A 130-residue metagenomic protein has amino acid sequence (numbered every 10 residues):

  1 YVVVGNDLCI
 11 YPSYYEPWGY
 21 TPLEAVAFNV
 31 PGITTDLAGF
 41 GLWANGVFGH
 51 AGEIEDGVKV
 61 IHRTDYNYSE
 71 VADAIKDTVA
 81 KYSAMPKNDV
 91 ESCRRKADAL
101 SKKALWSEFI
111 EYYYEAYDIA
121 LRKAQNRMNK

Functional and structural regions predicted by a protein language model:
Y1-G5: Short alpha-helical donor nucleotide-sugar binding micro-motif in glycosyltransferases
L8, P12-R95, A99-S101: Catalytic binding pocket for nucleotide-activated donors in carbohydrate/polymer assembly enzymes
W106-K130: C-terminal alpha-helical cap of glycosyltransferases
